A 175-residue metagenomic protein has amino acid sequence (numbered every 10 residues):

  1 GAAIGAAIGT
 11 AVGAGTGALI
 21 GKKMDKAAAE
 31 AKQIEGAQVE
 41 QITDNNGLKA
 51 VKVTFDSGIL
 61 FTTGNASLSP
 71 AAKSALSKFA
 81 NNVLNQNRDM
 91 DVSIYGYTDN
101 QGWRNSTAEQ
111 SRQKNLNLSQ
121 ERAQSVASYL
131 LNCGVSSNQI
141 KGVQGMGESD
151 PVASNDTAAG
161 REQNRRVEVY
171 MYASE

Functional and structural regions predicted by a protein language model:
G1-K32: Short, low-complexity, glycine-enriched hydrophobic/amphipathic alpha-helices that associate with lipid bilayers
A6, G21-D25, T62-S74, E109 (+1 more regions): Soluble non-cytosolic domains of exported or imported proteins
M24-K52: Amphipathic, membrane-active segments
E35, G47-V51, F55-S57, G64 (+3 more regions): Envelope-exposed proteins and targeting segments
G36, L60-G102, A127, L131 (+2 more regions): Periplasmic peptidoglycan-binding/anchoring modules of Gram-negative envelope and division proteins
I42-D44, T54-S57, Y95-T98, Q144-M146 (+1 more regions): Active-site-proximal beta-strand/loop segments in catalytic clefts of secreted hydrolases
I42-K49, T62-S67, N81-D89, Q120 (+2 more regions): Mature soluble domains of exported/periplasmic/lumenal proteins and thiol-rich metal-chelating peptides
T98-E175: Periplasmic OmpA-like peptidoglycan-binding domain that tethers envelope proteins to the cell wall
